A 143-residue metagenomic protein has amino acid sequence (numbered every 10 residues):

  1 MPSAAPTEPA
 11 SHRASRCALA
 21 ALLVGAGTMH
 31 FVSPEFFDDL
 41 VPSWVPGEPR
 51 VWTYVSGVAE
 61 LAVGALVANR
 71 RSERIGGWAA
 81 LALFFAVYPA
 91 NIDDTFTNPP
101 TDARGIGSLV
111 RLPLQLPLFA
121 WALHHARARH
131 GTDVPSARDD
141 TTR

Functional and structural regions predicted by a protein language model:
M1-R143: Membrane-interface extramembranous regions
